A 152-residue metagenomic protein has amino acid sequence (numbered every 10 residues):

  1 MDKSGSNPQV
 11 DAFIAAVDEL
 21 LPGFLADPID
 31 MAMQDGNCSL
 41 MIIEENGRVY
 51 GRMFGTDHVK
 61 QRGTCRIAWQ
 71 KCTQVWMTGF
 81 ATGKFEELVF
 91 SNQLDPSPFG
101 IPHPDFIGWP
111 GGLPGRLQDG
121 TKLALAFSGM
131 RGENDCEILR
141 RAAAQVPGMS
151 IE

Functional and structural regions predicted by a protein language model:
M1-L117, T121-I151: Flexible, solvent-exposed loop/hinge segments and secondary-structure transition points
